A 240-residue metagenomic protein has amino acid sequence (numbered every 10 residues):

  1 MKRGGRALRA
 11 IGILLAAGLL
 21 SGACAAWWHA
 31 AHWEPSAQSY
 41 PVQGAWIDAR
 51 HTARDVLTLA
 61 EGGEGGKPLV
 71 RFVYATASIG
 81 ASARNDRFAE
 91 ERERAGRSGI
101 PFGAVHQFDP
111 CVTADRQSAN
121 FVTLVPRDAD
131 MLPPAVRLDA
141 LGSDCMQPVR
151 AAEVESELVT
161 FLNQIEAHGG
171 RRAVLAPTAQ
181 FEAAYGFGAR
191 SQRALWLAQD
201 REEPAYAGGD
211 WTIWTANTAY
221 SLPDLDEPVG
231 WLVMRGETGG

Functional and structural regions predicted by a protein language model:
K2-R3, G12, A17-G80: Boundary/entry segment of secreted carbohydrate-active catalytic domains
W33-A49, V56-T58, R190-G240: Functionally critical loop-and-helix segments that line ligand-binding/catalytic clefts of soluble enzyme domains
Q43-I47, R71-A75, I100-H106, L132-V136 (+3 more regions): Hydrophobic faces of well-ordered beta-strands that scaffold small-molecule active sites in alpha/beta enzyme cores
A45-L57, T76-F88, Q107-Q117, D144 (+1 more regions): Acidic-and-aromatic substrate-binding clefts and catalytic sites of carbohydrate-active enzymes
H51-G62, A114-P126, S143-T160, Q164: Alpha-helical scaffold elements lining the catalytic groove of polysaccharide deacetylases
D55-P68, R87-I100, F121-M131, A205: Acidic (Asp/Glu)-rich catalytic clusters
L59, A95, V136, I165 (+1 more regions): Conserved, mostly hydrophobic/aromatic
P133-A207: Catalytic domains of cell-wall/extracellular-matrix polysaccharide-remodeling enzymes, centered on de-N-acetylation
